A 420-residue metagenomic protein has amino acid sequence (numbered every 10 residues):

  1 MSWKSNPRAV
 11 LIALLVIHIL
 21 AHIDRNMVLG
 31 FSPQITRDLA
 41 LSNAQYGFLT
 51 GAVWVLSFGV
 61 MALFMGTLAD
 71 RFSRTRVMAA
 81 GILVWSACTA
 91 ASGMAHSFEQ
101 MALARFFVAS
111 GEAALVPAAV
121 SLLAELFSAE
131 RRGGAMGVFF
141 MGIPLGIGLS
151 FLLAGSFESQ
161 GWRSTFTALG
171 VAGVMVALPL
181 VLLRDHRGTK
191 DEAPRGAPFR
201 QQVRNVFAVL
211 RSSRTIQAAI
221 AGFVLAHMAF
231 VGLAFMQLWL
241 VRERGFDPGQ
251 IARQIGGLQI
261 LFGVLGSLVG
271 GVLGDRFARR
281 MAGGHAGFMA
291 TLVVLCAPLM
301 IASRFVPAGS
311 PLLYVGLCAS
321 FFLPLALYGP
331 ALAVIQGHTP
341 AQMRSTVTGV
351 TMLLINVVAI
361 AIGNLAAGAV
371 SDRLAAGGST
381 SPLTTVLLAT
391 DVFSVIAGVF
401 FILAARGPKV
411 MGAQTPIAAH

Functional and structural regions predicted by a protein language model:
M1-K4, R187-A219, E243: Juxtamembrane intracellular "pre-TM" segments in multi-pass secondary transporters
V28-L29, R214-L268, P324-L332, I360-A367: Extracytoplasmic gate region of multi-pass secondary transporters
F31-V60: Extracellular/periplasmic helix-loop-helix junction of adjacent transmembrane segments in MFS-like secondary
A40, S73, M94-Q100, G111 (+2 more regions): Helix-breaking motifs and short loop linkers at transmembrane-helix boundaries and internal kinks in secondary membrane
V60-H96: Conserved MFS/SLC helix-loop-helix module at the cytosolic interface between two early adjacent transmembrane helices
R76-A90, H285-I301: Structural signature of the two symmetry-related core transmembrane helices
A104-I143: Cytoplasmic helix-loop-helix junction between adjacent transmembrane helices in 12-TM secondary transporters
F139-D185: Helix-loop-helix hairpin linking two adjacent transmembrane segments in secondary transporters
